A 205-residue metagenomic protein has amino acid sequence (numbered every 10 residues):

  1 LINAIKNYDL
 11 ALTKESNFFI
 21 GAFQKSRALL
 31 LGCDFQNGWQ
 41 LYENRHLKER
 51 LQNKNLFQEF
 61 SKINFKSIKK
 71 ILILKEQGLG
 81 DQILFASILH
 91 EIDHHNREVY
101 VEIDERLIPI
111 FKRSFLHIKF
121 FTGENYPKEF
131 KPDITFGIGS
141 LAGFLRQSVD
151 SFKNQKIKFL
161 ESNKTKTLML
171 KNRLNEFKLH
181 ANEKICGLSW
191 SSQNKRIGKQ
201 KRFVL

Functional and structural regions predicted by a protein language model:
L1-L205: Alpha-helical solenoid repeat scaffolds of the TPR/TPR-like class and their adjacent stem/linker regions that mediate
